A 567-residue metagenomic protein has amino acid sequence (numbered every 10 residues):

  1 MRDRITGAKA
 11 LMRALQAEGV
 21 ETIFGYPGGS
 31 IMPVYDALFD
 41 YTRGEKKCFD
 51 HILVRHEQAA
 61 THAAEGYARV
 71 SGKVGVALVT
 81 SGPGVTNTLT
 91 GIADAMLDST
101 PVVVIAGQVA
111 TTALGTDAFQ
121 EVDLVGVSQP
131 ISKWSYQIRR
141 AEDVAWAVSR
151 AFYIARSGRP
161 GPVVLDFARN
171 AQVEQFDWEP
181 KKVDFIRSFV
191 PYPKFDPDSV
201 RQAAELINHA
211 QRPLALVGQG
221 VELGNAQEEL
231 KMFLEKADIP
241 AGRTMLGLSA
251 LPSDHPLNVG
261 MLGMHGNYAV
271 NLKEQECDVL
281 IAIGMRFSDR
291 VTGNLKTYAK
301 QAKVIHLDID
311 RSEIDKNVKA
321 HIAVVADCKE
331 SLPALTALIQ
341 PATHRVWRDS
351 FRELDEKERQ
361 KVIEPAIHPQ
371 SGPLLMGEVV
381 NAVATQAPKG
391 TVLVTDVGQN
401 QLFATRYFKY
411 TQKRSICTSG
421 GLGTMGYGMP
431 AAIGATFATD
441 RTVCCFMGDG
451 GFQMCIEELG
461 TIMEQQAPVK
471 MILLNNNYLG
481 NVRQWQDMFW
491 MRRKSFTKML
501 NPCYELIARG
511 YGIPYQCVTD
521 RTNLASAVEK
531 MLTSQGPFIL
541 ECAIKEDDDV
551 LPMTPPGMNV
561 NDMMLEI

Functional and structural regions predicted by a protein language model:
M1-R2, E142, E205, Q301-V397 (+2 more regions): Phosphate/pyrophosphate-binding active-site segments
R2-A93, L97-D98: N-terminal cofactor/phosphate-binding cores enriched in small/glycine residues, especially glycine-rich loops such as
A8-M12, Q16, V34-L38, D355-A438: Active-site diphosphate/adenylate-binding microenvironment
E21-T22, R69-T80, V85-A106, Q129-K182 (+5 more regions): Structural signature of the thiamine diphosphate
R69, Q219-I305, T411-R441, Q453-E457 (+3 more regions): Glycine-rich, anion-gripping cofactor-binding loops and their flanking helix/strand elements in enzyme active sites
I105, A113-Q120, N271, E276 (+4 more regions): Thiamine diphosphate
A106-A147, G247-E353, V528: Glycine-rich, acidic loop regions that bind phosphate or pyrophosphate groups
R169-P197, Q202, W347, E358 (+2 more regions): Aromatic-enriched
